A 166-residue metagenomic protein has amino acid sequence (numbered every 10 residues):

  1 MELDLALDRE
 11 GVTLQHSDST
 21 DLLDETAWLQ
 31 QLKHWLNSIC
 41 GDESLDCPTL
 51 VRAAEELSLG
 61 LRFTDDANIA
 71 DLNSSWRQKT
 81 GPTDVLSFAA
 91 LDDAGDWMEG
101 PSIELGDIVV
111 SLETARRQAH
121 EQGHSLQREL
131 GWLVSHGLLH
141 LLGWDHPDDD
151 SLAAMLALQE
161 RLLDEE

Functional and structural regions predicted by a protein language model:
M1-G131, L141-E166: An acidic/histidine-cluster motif and surrounding catalytic segment that typifies divalent-metal-assisted enzyme active
V134: A glycine-rich beta-strand to alpha-helix segment that forms a phosphate/ribose-binding loop at ligand/cofactor sites
